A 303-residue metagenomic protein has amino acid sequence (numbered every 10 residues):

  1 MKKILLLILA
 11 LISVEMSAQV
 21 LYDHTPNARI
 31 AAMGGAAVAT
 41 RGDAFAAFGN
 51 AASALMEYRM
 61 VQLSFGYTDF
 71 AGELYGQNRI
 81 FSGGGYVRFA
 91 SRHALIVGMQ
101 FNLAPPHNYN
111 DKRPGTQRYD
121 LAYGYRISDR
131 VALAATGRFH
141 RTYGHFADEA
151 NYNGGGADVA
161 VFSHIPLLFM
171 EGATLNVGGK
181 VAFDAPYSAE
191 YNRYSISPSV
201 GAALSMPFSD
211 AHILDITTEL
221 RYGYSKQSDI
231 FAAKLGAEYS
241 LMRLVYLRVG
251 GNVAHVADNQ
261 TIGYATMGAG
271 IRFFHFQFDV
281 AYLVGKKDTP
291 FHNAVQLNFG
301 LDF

Functional and structural regions predicted by a protein language model:
I4-S13: Sec-dependent N-terminal signal peptides
V14-A18: Sec/Tat signal peptide C-region and signal peptidase I cleavage site
Q19-F303: Subset of outer-membrane beta-barrel
